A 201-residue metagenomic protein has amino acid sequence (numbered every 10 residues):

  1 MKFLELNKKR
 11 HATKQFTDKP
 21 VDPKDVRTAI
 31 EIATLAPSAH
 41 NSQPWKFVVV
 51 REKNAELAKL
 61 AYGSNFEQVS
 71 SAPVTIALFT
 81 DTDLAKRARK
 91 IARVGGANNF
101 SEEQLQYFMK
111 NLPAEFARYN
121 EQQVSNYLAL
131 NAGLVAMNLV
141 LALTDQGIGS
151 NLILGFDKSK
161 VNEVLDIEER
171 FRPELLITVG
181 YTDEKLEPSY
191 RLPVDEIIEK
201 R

Functional and structural regions predicted by a protein language model:
M1-R201: Acidic, surface-exposed loops and disordered segments
